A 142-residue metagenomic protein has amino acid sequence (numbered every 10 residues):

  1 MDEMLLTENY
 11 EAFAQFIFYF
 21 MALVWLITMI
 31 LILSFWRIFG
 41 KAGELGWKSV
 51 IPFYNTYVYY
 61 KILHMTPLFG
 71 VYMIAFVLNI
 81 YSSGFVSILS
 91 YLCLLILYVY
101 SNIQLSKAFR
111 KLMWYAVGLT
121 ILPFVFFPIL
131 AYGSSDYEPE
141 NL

Functional and structural regions predicted by a protein language model:
M1-Q15: Short, strongly hydrophobic alpha-helical membrane anchors
A14-F35, P52-L105, A116-A131: Hydrophobic alpha-helical transmembrane segments in multi-pass membrane proteins
I30-K48: Membrane-interface helix-loop junction between the first two transmembrane segments
G43-W47, M65-L68, K111-Y115: Membrane-helix interface segments
D136-L142: Short, charged juxtamembrane terminal tails flanking transmembrane helices
